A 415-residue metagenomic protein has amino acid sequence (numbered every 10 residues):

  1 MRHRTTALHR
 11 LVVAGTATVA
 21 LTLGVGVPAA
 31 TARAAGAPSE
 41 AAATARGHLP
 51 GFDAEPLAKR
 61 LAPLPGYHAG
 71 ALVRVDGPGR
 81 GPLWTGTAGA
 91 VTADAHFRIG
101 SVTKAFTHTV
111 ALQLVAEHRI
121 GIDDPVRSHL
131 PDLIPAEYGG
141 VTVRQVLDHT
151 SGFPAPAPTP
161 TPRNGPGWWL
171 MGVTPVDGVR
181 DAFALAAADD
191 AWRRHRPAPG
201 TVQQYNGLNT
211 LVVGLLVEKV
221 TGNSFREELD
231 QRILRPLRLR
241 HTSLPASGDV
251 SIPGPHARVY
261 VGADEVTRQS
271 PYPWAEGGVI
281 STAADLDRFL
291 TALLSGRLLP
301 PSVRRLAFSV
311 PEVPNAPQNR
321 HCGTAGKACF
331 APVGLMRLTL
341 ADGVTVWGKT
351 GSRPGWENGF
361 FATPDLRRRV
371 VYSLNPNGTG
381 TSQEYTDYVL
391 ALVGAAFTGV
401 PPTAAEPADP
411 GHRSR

Functional and structural regions predicted by a protein language model:
M1-A37: Secretory targeting and sorting signals
R2-H3, A34-P82, G86, R268-R415: Catalytic loop of the DD-peptidase/beta-lactamase superfamily, centered on the K-T-G motif and neighboring
A58-L61, A111, G222: Transmembrane-helix signature of membrane-embedded glycosylation machinery that interfaces with polyprenol carriers
Y67-A69, G89-Q145, H195-N206, W274-G277: Short active-site loop at a secondary-structure junction that contains or immediately precedes the catalytic residue(s)
S101-T103, N209, L374-P376: A mature extracytoplasmic/lumenal domain signature
Y138-V346, T350: Short, surface-exposed loop or secondary-structure junction motifs that flank catalytic or metal-binding residues
